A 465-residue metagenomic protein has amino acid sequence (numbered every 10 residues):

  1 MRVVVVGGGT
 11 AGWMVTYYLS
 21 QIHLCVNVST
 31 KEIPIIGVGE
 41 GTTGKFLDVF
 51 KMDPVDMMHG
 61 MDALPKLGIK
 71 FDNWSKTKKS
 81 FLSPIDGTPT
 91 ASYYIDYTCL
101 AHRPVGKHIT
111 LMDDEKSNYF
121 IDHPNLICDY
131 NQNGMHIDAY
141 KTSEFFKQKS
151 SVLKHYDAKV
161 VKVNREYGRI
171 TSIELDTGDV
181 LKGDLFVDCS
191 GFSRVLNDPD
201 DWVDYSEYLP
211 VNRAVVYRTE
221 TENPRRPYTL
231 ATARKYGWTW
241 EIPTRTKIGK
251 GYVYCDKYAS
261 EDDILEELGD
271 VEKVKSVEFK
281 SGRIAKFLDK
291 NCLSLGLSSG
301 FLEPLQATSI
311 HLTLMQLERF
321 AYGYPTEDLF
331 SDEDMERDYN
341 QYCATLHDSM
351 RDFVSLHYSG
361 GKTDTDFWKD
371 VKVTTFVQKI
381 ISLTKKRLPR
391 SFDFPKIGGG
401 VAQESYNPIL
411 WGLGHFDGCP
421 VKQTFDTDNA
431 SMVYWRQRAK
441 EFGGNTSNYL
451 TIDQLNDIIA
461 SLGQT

Functional and structural regions predicted by a protein language model:
R2-L24: N-terminal Rossmann-like FAD-binding beta1-loop-alpha1 element of flavoenzymes
M14, Y18, K45, K141 (+2 more regions): Short amphipathic alpha-helical face segments that pack within enzyme cores and frequently flank/anchor catalytic
S20-V38: Glycine-rich FAD pyrophosphate-binding loop
S29-E32, E222, K247-I248, S299-L302: A short, flexible beta-alpha/helix-coil linker loop
G41-Y119: Dinucleotide-binding Rossmann-like beta1-alpha1 core, especially the glycine-rich loop that anchors the ADP
P65, Y322-T465: Long, low-complexity C-terminal extensions of enzymes
N131-I264, L317: Predominantly flavin-linked oxidoreductase catalytic cores and closely associated redox partners
R245-K247, Y254-Y358: FAD/FMN-dependent oxidoreductases across multiple families
